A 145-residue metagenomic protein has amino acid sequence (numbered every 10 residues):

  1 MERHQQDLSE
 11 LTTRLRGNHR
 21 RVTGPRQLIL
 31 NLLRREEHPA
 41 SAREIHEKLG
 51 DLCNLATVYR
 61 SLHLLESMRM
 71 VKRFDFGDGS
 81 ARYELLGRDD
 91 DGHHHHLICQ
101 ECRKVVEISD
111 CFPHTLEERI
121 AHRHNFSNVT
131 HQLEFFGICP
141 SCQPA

Functional and structural regions predicted by a protein language model:
Q5-H19: Short, Lys/Arg-enriched N-terminal segment that forms or immediately precedes the first helix of a structured domain
L8, P25-R26: Short, leucine-enriched amphipathic alpha-helices that occur as contiguous helical runs
V22-G24, R35-S41: Short capping segments at the starts of secondary-structure elements
Q27-L32: Pre-recognition alpha-helix immediately N-terminal to the DNA-recognition helix within helix-turn-helix or winged-helix
E44-L49: A short acidic, leucine-rich amphipathic alpha-helix
V58-M68: Basic amphipathic alpha-helical segments that dock to polyanions
M68-A145: Non-DNA-binding regulatory cores of transcription-related proteins, predominantly C-terminal effector-binding
